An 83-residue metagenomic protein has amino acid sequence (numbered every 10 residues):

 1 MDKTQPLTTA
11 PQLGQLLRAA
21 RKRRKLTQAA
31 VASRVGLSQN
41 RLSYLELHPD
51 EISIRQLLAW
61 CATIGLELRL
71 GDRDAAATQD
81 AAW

Functional and structural regions predicted by a protein language model:
M1-Q12: A detector for short, charged/polar N-terminal pre-domain segments
Q15-A30, A59: Short basic helix-loop element that most often maps to the first helix and adjoining turn of HTH DNA-binding modules
K25-S43: Short alpha-helical DNA-recognition segment
R55-G71: DNA major-groove recognition helix of helix-turn-helix/homeodomain DNA-binding modules
R69-W83: Short, charged recognition helix plus adjacent turn of helix-turn-helix-like nucleic-acid-binding domains
